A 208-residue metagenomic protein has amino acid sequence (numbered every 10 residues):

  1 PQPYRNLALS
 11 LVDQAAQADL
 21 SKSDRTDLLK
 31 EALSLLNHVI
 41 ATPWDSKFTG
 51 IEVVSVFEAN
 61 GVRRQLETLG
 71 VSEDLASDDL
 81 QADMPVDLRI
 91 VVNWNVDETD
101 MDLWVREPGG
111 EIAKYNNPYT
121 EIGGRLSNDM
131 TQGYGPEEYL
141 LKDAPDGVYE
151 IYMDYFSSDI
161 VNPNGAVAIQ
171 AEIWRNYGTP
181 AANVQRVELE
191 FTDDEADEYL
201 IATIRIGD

Functional and structural regions predicted by a protein language model:
P1-Q2, D83: Generic helix N-cap/helix-start motif at coil->alpha-helix transitions
Q2-L7, G50-V53: Alpha-solenoid helical repeat scaffolds
N6, D13, H38-V39: N-terminal pre-domains immediately preceding structured catalytic cores
L9-V12, A16, G61: Residue-level recognition of tetratricopeptide repeat
D19, D24-R89, D97, G109-E111: Long amphipathic alpha-helical scaffold segments
Q65-D208: Intrinsic-disorder/low-complexity signal
